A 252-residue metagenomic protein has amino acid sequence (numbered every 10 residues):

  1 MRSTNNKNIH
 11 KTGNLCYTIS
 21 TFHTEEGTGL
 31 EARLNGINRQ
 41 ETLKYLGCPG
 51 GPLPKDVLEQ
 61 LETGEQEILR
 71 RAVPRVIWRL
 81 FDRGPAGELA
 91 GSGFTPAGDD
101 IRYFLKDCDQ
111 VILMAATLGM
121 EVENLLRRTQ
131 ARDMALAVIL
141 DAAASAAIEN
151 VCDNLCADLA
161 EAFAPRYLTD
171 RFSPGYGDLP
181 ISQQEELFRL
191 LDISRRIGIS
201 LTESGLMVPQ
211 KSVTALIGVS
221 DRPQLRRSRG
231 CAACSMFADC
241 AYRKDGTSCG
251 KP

Functional and structural regions predicted by a protein language model:
N14-T21: Short, positively charged and aromatic/hydrophobic N-terminal segments
F22-R132, L136-A137: Active-site helix-to-loop segments that bind/position phosphate- or nucleotide-bearing substrates and donors across
D56-E59, T63, A146, N150 (+2 more regions): Conserved active-site and cofactor/substrate-binding residues in soluble primary-metabolism enzymes
C108-S173: Conserved mixed alpha/beta catalytic, RNA-binding, or beta-rich assembly cores of soluble enzyme, regulatory
L118, R166-Y242: Short terminal or interdomain "cap/linker" segment that borders an active site or interface and mediates
T247-P252: Short cysteine/histidine-rich metal-coordination sites, predominantly Zn2+-binding motifs
